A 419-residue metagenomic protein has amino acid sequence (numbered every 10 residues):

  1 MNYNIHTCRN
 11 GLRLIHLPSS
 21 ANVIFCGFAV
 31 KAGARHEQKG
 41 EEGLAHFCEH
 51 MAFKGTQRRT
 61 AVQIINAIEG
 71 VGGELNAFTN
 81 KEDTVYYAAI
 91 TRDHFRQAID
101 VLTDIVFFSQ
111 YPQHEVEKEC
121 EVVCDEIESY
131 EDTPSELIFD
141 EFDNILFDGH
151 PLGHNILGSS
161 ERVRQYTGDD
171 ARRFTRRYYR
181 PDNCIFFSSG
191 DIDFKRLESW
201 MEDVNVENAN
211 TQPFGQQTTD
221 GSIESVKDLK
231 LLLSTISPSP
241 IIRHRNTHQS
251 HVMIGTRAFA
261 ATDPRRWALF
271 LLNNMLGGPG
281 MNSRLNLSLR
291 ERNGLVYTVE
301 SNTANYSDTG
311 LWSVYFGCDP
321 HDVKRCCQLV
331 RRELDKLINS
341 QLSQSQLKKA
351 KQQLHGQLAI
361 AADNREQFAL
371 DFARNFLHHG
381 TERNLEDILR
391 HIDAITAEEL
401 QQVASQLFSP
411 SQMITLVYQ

Functional and structural regions predicted by a protein language model:
M1-N10: Short, Gly/Pro- and small/polar-rich lid/capping loops
T7, Q63-E224, L232, I242 (+4 more regions): Charge-rich, well-structured scaffold segments of protease-associated domains
L12, I24-C26, T84, S250-V252 (+2 more regions): Change "...and in nucleic-acid phosphodiester-cleaving endonucleases..." to "...and in nucleic-acid processing enzymes
I15, F25-A29, A52, N76-F78 (+2 more regions): Short, conserved beta-strand segments within well-ordered enzyme catalytic domains that often line or immediately flank
I15-N22, G27-A29, F214-N282: His/Glu-based metal-binding/catalytic segments typifying zinc-dependent metallopeptidases
P18-I68, F142, P264-G277, R284-L287: Active/ligand-binding-proximal structured segments within catalytic/core domains that scaffold catalytic residues
H46, H50, H150, H251: Histidine-centered active-site/metal-ligand motif
